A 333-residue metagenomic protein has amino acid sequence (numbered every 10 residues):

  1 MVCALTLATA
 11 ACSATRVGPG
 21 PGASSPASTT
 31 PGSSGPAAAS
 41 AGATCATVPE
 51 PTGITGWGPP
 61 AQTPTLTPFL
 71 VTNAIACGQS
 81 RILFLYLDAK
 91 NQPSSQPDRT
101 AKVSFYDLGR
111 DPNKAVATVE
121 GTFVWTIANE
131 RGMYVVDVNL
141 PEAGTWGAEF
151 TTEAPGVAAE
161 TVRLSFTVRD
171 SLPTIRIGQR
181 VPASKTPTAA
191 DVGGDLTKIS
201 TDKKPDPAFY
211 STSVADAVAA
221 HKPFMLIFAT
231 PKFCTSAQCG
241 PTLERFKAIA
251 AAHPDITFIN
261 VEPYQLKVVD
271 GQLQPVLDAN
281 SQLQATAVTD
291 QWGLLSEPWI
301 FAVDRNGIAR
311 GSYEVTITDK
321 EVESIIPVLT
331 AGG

Functional and structural regions predicted by a protein language model:
L7-A11: C-terminal motif of bacterial Sec signal peptides marking the signal peptidase cleavage site
S13-R16: Bacterial signal peptide processing site
G35-L83, L87, Q92: Beta-strand-rich domain onsets/edges
L83, E120-E153: Ligand-binding face of N-terminal immunoglobulin V-set domains in extracellular IgSF glycoproteins
T174-I175, P187-G193, A302, I308-G333: Thiol-/selenol-based redox modules, centered on thioredoxin-like and closely related oxidoreductase domains
D195, S200, D206, V214-Q238: Short active-site neighborhood of thiol/selenol oxidoreductases, capturing the structured segment around
S236-A252: Typically the conserved alpha-helix immediately C-terminal to a functionally engaged Cys/Sec in thioredoxin-like
N260-E297, A302-A309, S324-T330: Thioredoxin-like thiol-disulfide oxidoreductase module
